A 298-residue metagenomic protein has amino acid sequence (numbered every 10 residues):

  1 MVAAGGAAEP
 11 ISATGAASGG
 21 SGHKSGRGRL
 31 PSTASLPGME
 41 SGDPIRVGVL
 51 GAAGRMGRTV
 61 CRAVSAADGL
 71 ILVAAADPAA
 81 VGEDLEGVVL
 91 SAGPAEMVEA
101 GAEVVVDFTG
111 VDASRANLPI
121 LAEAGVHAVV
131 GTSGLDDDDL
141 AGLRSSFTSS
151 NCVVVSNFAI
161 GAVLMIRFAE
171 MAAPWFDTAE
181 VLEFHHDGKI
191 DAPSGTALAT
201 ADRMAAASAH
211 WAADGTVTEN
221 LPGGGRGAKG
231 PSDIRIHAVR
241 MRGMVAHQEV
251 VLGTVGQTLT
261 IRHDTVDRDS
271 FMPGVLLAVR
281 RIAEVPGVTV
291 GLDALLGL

Functional and structural regions predicted by a protein language model:
M1-P31: Compositionally biased, low-complexity flexible segments
L36-G42: A short, basic/flexible loop-to-alpha-helix module at the beginning of a structural domain
R46, L50-E99, D177-L298: C-terminal substrate-binding/catalytic lobe of Rossmann-fold NAD(P)-dependent oxidoreductases
L50, F108-T109, G131-T132, V155 (+2 more regions): Structural motif
V98, V104, F108, D112-G131: Rossmann-fold NAD(P) dinucleotide-binding segment
P119, G131-C152, R167-E170: Rossmann-fold NAD(P)-binding glycine/threonine-rich loop
H127, G142-A159, D177-A179: Rossmann-fold dehydrogenase core element
L164-F176, A192: Rossmann-like NAD(P)H-binding beta-loop-alpha module
